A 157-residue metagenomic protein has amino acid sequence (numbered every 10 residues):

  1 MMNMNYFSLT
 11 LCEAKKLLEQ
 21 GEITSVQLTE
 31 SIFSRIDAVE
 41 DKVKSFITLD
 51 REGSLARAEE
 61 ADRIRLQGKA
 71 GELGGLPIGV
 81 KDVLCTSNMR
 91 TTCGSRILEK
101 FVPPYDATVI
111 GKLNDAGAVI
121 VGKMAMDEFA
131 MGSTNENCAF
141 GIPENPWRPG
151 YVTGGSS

Functional and structural regions predicted by a protein language model:
M1-T48, L55: An N-terminal boundary/leader segment
T10-A14, T24-L28, D50-G53, R57 (+4 more regions): General structural feature for long, well-ordered alpha-helical segments within catalytic domains of soluble enzymes
R35, V39, R57, A61 (+2 more regions): Short alpha-helical functional segments enriched in proximate histidine and acidic residues
D37-K42, G68, C85-T91: Secretory-pathway/luminal and periplasmic proteins that interact with or process carbohydrate-rich
E52-E59, G117-A118, D127: Long amphipathic alpha-helix in the N-terminal Rossmann-like dinucleotide-binding domain of NAD(P)-dependent
A61-P77: Immediate post-signal peptide segment of exported/extracytoplasmic ligand-binding proteins
G74-S157: Short glycine/serine-rich loop/turn segments
